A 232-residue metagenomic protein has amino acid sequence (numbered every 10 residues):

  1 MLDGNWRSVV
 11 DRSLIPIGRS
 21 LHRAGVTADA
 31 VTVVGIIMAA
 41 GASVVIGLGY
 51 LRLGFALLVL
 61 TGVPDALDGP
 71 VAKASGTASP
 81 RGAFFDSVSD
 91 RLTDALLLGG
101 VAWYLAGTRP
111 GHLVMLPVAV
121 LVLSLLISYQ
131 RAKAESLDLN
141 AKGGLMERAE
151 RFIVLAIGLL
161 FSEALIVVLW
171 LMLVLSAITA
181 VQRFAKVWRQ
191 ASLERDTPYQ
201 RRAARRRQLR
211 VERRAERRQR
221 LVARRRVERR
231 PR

Functional and structural regions predicted by a protein language model:
L2-G18, S87-R232: A feature for the membrane-embedded catalytic helix bundles of lipid/isoprenoid biosynthetic enzymes
L21-V26, G82: Membrane interfacial helix-start motif at the N-side
G25, A42-G49, G100, F161: Helix-loop junctions at the membrane-solvent interface of multi-pass transporters, primarily the C-terminal
D29-T32, T179: Ser/Thr-centric signal marking residues that sit in or immediately flank functional binding/regulatory motifs
T32-R81, L113-V122, I166-L175: Membrane-embedded alpha-helical segments that form the functional core of polytopic membrane enzymes, especially those
